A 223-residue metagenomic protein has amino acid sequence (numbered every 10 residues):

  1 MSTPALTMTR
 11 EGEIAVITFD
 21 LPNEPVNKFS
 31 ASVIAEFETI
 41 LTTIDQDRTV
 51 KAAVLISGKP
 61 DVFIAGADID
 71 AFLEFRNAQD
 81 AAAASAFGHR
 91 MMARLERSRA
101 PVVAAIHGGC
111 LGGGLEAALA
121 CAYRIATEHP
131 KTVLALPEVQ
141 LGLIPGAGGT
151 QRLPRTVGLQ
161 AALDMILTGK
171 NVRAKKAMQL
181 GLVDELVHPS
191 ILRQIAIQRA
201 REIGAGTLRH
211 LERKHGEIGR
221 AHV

Functional and structural regions predicted by a protein language model:
M1-D20, L119, Q160, L167-R220: Amphipathic alpha-helical segments at domain termini/boundaries
M1-I56, A93: Conserved CoA-thioester-binding segment of acyl-CoA-metabolizing enzymes
L55-I56, D68, A117-A118, A177: Hydrophobic/aromatic residues within transmembrane alpha-helices of multi-pass small-molecule transporters
S57-M91, C110, Q140-G142: Glycine- (often His-adjacent) and acidic-residue-rich active-site loop that binds/positions the CoA thioester
G58, H89, R94-L141, P145: Glycine-rich beta-to-alpha active-site loop
T150-Q160: Hydrophobic, secondary-structure "cap" segments at the distal end of domains
